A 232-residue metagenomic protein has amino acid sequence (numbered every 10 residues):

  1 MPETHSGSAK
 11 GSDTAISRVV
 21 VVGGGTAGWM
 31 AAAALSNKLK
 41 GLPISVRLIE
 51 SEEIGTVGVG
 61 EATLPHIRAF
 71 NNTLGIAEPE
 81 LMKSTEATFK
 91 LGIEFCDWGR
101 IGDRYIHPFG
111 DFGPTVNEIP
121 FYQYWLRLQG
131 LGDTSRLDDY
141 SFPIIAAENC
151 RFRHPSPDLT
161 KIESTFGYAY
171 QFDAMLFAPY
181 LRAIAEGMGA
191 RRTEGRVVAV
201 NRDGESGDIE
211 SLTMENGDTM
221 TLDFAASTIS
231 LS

Functional and structural regions predicted by a protein language model:
D13-G25: Beta1/beta-strand and adjacent pyrophosphate-binding region of the FAD-binding site in flavoprotein oxidoreductases
S36-V59: Glycine-rich FAD pyrophosphate-binding loop
G55-A146: Dinucleotide-binding Rossmann-like beta1-alpha1 core, especially the glycine-rich loop that anchors the ADP
A146-L176, M220: Helix-loop-beta segment of a Rossmann-like dinucleotide-binding subdomain
S164-I184, R192-G195, T228: Short beta-strand to alpha-helix junction loop
T193-E210: A conserved short coil-to-beta-strand element within the FAD-binding core of flavoproteins
E215-F224: Core beta-strand elements of the Rossmann-like FAD/NAD(P) dinucleotide-binding domain in flavoenzyme oxidoreductases
A226-S232: Flavin (primarily FAD) binding-site architecture
